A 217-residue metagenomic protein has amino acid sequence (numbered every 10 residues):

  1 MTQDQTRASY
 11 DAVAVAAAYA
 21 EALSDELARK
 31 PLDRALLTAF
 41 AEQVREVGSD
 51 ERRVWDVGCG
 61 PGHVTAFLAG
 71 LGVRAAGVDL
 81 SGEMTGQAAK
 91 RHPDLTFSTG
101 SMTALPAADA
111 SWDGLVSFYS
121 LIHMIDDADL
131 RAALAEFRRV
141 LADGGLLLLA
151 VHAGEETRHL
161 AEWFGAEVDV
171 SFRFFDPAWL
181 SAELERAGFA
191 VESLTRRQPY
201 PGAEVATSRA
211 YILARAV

Functional and structural regions predicted by a protein language model:
M1-S49, E155: Conserved class I S-adenosyl-L-methionine
R53-A104: Class I SAM-dependent methyltransferase SAM/SAH-binding core
T103-L115: A short acidic, Gly/Pro-enriched loop at the edge of an enzyme's catalytic core that lines a small-molecule cofactor
G114-A128: A short SAM/SAH-binding and catalytic strip from SAM-dependent methyltransferases
R131-D143: A short glycine-rich, Lys/Arg-flanked "PGG" loop and its adjoining helix->strand segment in the class I
G144-V151: Conserved beta-strand signature within the Rossmann-like core of class I S-adenosyl-L-methionine
H152-S171: Short, glycine-/aromatic-enriched active-site segment of Class I SAM-dependent methyltransferases
F172-A187: Short alpha-helix
